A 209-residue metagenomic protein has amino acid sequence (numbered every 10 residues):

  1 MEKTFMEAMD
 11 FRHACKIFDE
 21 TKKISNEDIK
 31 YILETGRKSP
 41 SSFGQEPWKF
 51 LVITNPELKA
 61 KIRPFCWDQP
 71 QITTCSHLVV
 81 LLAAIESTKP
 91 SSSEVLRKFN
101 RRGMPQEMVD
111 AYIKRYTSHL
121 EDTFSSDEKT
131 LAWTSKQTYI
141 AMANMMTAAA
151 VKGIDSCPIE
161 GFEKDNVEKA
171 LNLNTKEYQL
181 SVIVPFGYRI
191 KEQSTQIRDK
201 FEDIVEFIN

Functional and structural regions predicted by a protein language model:
M1-N209: Acidic, surface-exposed loops and disordered segments
